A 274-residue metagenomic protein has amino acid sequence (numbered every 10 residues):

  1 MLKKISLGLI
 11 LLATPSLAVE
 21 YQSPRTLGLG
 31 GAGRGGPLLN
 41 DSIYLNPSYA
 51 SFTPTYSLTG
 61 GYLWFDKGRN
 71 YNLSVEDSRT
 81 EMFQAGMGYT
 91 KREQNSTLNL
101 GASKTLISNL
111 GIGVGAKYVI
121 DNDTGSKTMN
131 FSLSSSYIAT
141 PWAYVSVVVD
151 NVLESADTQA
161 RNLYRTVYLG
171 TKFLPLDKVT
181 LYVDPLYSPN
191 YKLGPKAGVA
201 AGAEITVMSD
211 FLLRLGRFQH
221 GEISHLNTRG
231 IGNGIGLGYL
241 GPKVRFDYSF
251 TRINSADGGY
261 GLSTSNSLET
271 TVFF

Functional and structural regions predicted by a protein language model:
M1-L2, A102: Generic N-terminal leader/processing signal
L2-G8: Sec-dependent signal peptide recognition, specifically the positively charged N-region followed immediately by
I10-L12: Hydrophobic alpha-helical segments of integral membrane proteins
T14-A18: Sec/Tat signal peptide C-region and signal peptidase I cleavage site
V19-F274: Subset of outer-membrane beta-barrel
